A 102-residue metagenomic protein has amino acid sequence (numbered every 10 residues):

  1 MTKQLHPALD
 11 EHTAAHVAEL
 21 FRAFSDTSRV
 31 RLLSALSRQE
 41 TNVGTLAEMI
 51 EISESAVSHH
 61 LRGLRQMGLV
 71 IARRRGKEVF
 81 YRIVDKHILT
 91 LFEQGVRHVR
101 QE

Functional and structural regions predicted by a protein language model:
M1-H16, I88-E102: Amphipathic alpha-helical dimerization/coiled-coil segments that flank or bridge DNA-binding/regulatory modules
E11, A15-A56, V79-H87: N-terminal helix-turn-helix DNA-binding core of bacterial DNA-binding proteins
H60: Residues within the DNA-recognition helix of helix-turn-helix
R65-R75, R82: Beta-hairpin "wing" of winged helix-turn-helix
